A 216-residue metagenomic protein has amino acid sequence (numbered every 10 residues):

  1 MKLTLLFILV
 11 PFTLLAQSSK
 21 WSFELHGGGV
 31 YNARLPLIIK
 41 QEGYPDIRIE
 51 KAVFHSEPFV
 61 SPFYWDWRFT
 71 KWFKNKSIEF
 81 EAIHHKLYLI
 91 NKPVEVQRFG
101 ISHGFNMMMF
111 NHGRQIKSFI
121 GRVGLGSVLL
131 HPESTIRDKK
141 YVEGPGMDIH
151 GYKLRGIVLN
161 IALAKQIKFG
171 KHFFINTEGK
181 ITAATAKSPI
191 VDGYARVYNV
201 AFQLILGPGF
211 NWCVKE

Functional and structural regions predicted by a protein language model:
M1-W21: Bacterial Sec-dependent N-terminal signal peptides
A16-K74, N211-K215: Short glycine/proline- and aromatic-enriched beta-strand/turn motifs that initiate or cap beta-hairpins
F23-G29, F80-H84, V123-L129, T177-A183: Transmembrane beta-barrel strands of outer-membrane/channel proteins
N32-L37, L87-K92, L130-I136, A186-D192 (+1 more regions): Outer-membrane beta-barrel proteins
L35-P36, I47, V53-F54, Q166-E216: Predominantly the C-terminal beta-signal and adjacent terminal strand-loop region of outer-membrane beta-barrel
Y44-K51, I90-K92, R137-G146, T182-P189: Flexible, solvent-exposed coil segments and beta strand-coil junctions, predominantly the extracellular/periplasmic
V53-F63, G100-F105, G151-V158, R196-V200: Short sequence motifs at beta-strands and strand-loop junctions characteristic of Gram-negative outer-membrane
T70-G146, K153-I161, F169-H172, G207-W212: Gram-negative (and chloroplast) outer-membrane scaffold detector with strong preference for beta-barrel transmembrane
